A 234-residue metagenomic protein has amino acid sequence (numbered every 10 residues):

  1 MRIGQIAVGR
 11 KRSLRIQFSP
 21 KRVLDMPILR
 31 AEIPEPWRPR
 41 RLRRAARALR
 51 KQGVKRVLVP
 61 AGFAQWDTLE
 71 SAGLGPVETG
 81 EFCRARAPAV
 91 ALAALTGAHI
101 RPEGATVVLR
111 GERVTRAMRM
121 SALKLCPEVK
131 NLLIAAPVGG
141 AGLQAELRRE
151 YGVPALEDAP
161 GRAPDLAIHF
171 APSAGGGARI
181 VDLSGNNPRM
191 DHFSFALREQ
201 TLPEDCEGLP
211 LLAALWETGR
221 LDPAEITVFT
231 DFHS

Functional and structural regions predicted by a protein language model:
M1-A7, E157-H192: Short, well-ordered secondary-structure micro-motifs within conserved domains or adaptor modules
M1-L24: N-terminal basic/disordered segments at the start of proteins
S13, F63-L69, R116-M120, G139-A145 (+1 more regions): Short, charged/polar "capping" segments at the starts of alpha-helices and the immediately preceding loops
A31-R41, R56-E70: Electropositive, gly/pro-rich neighborhoods at or near active sites that engage anionic ligands
R41-G53: Short, well-structured alpha-helical segments in soluble
G75-L92: A glycine-rich, Thr/Ser-enriched phosphate-binding loop motif common to dinucleotide/cofactor-binding enzymes
A98-R162: Glycine-rich phosphate/diphosphate-binding loop of Rossmann-like nucleotide-binding domains
V181-S234: Adenosine-phosphate binding glycine-rich loop
